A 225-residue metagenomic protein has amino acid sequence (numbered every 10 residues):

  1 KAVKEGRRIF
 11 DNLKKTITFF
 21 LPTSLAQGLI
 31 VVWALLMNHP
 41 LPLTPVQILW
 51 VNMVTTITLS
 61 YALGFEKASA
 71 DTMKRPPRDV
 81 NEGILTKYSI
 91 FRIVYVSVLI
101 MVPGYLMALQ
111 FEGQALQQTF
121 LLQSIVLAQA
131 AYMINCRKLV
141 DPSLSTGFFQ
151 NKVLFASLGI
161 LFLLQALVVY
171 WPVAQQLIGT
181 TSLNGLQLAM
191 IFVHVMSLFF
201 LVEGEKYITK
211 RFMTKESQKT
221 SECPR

Functional and structural regions predicted by a protein language model:
K1-V140: Membrane-embedded transport module
I9, L13, L35, E112-G113 (+1 more regions): Cytosolic catalytic headpiece
G28, P45-Q47, T58, F155-L163 (+1 more regions): Short hydrophobic "helix-edge" motifs at membrane interfaces and signal-peptide entry regions
S69-T72, N135-S145, W171-I178, I208: Juxtamembrane/interfacial segments flanking transmembrane helices
G83-V94, A156-L161, C223-R225: Cytosolic juxtamembrane regulatory segments of multi-pass membrane proteins
P103-Y105, I160-Q176: Hydrophobic alpha-helical transmembrane segments in multi-pass integral membrane proteins
L122-D141, S157-L167, L198-L201: Hydrophobic alpha-helical segments of multi-pass membrane transport proteins
S145-L154: Cytoplasmic-side transmembrane-helix entry/capping segments in multi-pass membrane proteins
